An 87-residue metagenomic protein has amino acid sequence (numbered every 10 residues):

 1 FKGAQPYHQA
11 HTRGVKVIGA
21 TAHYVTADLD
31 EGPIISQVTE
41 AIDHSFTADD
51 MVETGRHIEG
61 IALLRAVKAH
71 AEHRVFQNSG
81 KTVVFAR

Functional and structural regions predicted by a protein language model:
F1-R87: Donor/substrate-binding cores of folate-linked one-carbon enzymes
